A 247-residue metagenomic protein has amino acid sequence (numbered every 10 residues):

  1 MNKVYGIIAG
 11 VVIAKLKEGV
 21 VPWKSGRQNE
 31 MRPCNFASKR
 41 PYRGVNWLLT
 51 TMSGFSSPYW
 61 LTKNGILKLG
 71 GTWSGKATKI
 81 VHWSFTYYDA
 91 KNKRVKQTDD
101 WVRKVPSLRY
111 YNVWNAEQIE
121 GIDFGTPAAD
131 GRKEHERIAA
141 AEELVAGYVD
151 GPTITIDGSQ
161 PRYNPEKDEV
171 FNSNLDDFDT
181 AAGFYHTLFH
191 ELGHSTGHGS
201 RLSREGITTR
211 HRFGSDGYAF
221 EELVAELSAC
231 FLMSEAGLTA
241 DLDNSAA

Functional and structural regions predicted by a protein language model:
M1-A247: N-terminal accessory/interface modules of nucleic-acid-binding and processing proteins
